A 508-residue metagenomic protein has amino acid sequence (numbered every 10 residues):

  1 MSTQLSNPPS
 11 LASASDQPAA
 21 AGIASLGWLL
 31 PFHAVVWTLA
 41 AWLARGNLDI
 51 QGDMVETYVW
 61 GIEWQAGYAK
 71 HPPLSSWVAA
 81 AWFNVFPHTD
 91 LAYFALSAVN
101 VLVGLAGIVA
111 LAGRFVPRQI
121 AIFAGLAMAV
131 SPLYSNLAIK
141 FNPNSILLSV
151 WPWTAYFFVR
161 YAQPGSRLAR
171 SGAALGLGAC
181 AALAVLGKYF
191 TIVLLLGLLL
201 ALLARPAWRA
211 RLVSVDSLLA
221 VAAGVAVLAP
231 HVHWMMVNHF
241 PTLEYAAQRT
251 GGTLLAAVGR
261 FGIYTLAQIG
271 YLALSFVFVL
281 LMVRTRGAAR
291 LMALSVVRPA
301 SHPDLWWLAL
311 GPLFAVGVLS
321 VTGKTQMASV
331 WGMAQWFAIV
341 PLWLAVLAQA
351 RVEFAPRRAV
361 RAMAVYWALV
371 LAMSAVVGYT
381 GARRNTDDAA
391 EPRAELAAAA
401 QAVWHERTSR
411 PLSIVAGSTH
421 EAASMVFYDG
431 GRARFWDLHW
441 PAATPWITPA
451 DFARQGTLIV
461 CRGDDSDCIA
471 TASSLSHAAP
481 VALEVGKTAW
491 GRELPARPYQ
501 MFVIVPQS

Functional and structural regions predicted by a protein language model:
A14, I23, G27-P31, I108-V130 (+1 more regions): Transmembrane-helix signature of polytopic, membrane-embedded enzymes that assemble or transfer cell-envelope glycans
H33-A34, A124-P132, N136, A181 (+1 more regions): Short helix- or helix-capping micro-motifs that position conserved polar/aromatic residues at function-defining sites
N47, T325-G332, F354-R410, S418-W436 (+4 more regions): Membrane-proximal, lumen/periplasm-facing interface regions of secretory-pathway glyco- and lipid-modifying enzymes
E63, A124, S171-K188, L200 (+1 more regions): Membrane-interface alpha helices of multi-pass inner-membrane proteins
A95-F115, W153, F157: Transmembrane-helix motifs of polytopic, lipid-linked glycan transferases
G113, R118-Q119, T154-G176: Membrane-interface transmembrane helices that cradle and orient dolichyl/undecaprenyl
L133-I146: Short acidic/glycine- and proline-prone juxtamembrane loop motifs at membrane-interface regions of multi-pass membrane
L183, L195-S301, P312, G317-V318 (+1 more regions): Transmembrane-lumen/periplasm boundary regions of multi-pass, lipid-linked membrane glycan transferases
